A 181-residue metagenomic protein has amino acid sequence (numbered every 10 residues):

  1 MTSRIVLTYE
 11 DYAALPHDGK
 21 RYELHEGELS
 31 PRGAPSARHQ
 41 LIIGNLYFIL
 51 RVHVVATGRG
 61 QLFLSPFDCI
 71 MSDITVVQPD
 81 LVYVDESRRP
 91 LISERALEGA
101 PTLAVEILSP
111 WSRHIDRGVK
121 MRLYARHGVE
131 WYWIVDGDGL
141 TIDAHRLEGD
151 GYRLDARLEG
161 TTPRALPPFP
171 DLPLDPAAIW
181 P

Functional and structural regions predicted by a protein language model:
M1-P181: Gly/Pro/Ser/Thr-rich low-complexity, intrinsically disordered segments predominantly at protein N-termini
